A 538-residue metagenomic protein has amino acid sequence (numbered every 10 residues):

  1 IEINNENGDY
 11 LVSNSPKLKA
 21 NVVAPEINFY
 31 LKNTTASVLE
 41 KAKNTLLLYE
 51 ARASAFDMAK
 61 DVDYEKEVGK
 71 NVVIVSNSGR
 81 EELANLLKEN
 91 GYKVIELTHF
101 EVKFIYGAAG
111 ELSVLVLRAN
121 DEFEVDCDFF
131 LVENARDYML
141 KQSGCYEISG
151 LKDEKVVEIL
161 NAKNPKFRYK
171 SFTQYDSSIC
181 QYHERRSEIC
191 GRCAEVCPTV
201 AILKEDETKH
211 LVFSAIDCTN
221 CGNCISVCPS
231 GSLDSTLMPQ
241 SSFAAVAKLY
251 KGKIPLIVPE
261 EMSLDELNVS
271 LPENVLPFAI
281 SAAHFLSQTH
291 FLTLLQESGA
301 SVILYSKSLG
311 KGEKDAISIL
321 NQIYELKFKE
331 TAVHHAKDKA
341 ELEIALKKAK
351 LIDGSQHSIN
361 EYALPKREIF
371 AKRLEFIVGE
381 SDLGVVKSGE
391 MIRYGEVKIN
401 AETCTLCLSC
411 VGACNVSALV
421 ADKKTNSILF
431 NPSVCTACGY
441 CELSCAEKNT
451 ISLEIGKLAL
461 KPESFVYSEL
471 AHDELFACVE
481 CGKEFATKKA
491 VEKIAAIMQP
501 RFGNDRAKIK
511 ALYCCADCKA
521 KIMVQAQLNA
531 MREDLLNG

Functional and structural regions predicted by a protein language model:
I1-V196, V200, G252-N268, K329-V420 (+2 more regions): Ferredoxin-type iron-sulfur electron-transfer modules and their immediate structural context
I202-L203, C224, L233-D234, C410 (+3 more regions): Short hydrophobic beta-strand motif reused across regulatory alpha/beta modules
E205-S226, G231-L237, S241-S242, S308-D315: Terminal amphipathic helices with adjacent charged low-complexity linkers/tails
E207-V212, K424-L429, E469, E492-L512: Short linker/helix segments within small regulatory modules
A215-G222, P432-C438, D505-K521: Cysteine-rich micro-motifs
S226-V227, L233, E442-I451, K508-R532: Short metal-binding segments enriched for Cys and/or His
L276-Q288, G299-D315, T331-I344: Core solenoid repeat modules with strong leucine/isoleucine-rich periodicity, prominently canonical LRR arrays but also
S281, E484-A486, A496-A507, A511-L512 (+2 more regions): Long, compositionally biased charged/polar accessory segments in the mid-to-C-terminal portions of proteins
